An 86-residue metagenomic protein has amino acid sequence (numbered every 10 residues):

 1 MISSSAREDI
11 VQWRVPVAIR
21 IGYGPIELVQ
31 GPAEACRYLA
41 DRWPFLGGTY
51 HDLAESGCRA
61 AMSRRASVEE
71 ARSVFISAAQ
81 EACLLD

Functional and structural regions predicted by a protein language model:
M1-P16: Short, charged/polar N-terminal "headpieces" of proteins
M1-S3, E27, P44, S67-V68: Short secondary-structure boundary micro-motifs
S5, I21-Y23, A79: Generic secondary-structure microfeatures
R7-D9, V29, D52, C58: Homeobox/homeodomain signature
P16-L53: A short, structured beta-strand/loop element
L53-D86: Short, compact, well-ordered microdomains
